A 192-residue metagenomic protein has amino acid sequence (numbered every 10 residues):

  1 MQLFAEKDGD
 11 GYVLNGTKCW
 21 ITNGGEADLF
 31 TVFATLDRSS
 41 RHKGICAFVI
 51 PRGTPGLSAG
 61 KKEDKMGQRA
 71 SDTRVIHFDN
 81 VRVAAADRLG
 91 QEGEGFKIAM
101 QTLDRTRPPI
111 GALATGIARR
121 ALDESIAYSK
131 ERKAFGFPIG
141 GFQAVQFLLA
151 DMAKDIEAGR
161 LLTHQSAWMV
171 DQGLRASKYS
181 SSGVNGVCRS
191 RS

Functional and structural regions predicted by a protein language model:
Q2-F4: Short, surface-exposed charged micro-motifs
E6, V32-L36, V49-P51, H77-D79 (+1 more regions): Short beta-strand-to-turn element immediately C-terminal to the catalytic PLP-Schiff-base lysine in fold type I
K7-V13, V75-N80, A85, Q91-F96 (+1 more regions): Alpha-helical interface subdomain recognition
G11, N15-A59: A short core secondary-structure module
C19-G25, Q68, D104-P109: Glycine-rich phosphate/pyrophosphate-binding beta-alpha loops
G44, D72, Q143: Exposed loop/turn and edge beta-strand positions of beta-sandwich/beta-sheet ligand-binding modules
G44, S58-K61, A85-E92: Short, charged, solvent-exposed linker or helix-capping segments at domain edges/interfaces that act as flexible hinges
P55-A84: Flexible, small-/acidic-enriched active-site or ligand-binding loops
